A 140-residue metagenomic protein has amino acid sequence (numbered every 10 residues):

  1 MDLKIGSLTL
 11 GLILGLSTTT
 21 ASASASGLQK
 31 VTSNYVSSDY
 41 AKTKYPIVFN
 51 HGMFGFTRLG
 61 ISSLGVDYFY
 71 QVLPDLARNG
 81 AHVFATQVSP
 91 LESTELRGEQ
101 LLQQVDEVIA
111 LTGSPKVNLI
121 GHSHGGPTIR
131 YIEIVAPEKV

Functional and structural regions predicted by a protein language model:
M1-L8: Bacterial N-terminal signal peptides that target proteins for export
T9-S17: Bacterial N-terminal signal peptides
T18-S22: N-terminal signal peptide c-region/cleavage motif recognized by signal peptidases
A23-I120, H124-V140: N-terminal non-catalytic accessory region
